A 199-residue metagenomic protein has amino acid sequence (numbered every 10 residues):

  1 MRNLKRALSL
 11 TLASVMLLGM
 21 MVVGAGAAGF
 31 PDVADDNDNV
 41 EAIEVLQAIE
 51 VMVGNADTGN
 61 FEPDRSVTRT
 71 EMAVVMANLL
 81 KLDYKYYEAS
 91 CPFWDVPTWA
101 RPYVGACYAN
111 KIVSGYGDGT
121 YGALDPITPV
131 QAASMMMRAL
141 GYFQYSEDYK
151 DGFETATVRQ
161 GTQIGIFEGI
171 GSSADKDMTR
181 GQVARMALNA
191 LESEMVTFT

Functional and structural regions predicted by a protein language model:
R2-V40, M52-P102, N110-Q131, M136-D177 (+1 more regions): Feature responds to low-complexity, polar/acidic, surface-exposed segments characteristic of secreted/exported proteins
V45-L46, C107: PEST-like intrinsically disordered low-complexity regions enriched in serine, proline, threonine and acidic/polar
I49: Conserved dinucleotide-binding and phosphotransfer motif residues
Q182, A187-L191: Extracellular, beta-strand-rich glycan-interacting domains
